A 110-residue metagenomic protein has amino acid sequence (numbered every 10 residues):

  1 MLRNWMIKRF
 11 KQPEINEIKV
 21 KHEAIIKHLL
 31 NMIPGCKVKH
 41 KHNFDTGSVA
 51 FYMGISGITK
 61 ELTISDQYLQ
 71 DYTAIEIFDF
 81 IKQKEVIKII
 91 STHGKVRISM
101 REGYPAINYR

Functional and structural regions predicted by a protein language model:
L2-H40, Y72-R97, Y109: Negatively charged, low-complexity tracts enriched in Asp/Glu with abundant Ser/Thr
L30-Q67: Amphipathic, interaction-prone secondary-structure segments
M53, D66, I75-D79, K95 (+1 more regions): Surface-exposed beta-strand edges and their flanking turn/coil or helix-capping segments
I58, K95-R110: Polar/charged, Gly/Pro-rich intrinsically disordered segments
